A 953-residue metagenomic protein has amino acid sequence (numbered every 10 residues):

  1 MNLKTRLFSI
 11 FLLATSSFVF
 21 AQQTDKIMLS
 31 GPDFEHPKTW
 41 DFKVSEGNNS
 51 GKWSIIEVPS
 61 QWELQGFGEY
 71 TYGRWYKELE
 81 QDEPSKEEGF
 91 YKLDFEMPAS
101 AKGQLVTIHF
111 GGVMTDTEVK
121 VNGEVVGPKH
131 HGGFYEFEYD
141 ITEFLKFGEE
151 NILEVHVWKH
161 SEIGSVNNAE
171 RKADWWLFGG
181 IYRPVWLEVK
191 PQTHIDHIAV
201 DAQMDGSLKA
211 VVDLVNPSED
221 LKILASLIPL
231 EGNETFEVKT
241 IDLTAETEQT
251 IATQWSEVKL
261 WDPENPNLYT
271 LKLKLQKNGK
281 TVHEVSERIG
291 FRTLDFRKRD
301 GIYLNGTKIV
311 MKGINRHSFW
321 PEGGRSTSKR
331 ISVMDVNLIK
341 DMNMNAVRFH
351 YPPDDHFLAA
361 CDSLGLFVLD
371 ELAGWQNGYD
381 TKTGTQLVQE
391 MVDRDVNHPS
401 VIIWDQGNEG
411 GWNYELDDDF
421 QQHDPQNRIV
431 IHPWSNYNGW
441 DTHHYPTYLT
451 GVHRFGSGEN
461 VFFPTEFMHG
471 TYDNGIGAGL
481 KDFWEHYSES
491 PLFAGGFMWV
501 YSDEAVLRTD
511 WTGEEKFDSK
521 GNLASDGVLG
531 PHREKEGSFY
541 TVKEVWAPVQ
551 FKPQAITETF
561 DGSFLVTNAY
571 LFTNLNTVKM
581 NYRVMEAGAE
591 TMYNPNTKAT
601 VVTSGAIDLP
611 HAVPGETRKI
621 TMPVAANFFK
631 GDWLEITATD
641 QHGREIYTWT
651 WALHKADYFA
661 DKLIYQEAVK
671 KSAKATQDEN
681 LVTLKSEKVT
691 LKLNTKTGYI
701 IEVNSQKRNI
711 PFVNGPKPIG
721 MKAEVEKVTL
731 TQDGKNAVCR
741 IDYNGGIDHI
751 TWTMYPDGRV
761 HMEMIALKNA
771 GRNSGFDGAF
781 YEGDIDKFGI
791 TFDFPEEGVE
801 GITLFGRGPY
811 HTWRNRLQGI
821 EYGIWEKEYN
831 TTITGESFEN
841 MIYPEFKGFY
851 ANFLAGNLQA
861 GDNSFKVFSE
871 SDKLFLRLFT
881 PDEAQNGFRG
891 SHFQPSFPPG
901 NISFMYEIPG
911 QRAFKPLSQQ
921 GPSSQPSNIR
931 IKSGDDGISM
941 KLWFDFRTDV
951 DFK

Functional and structural regions predicted by a protein language model:
Q22-K77, E96, H156-S165, L230-N233 (+4 more regions): Accessory carbohydrate-binding/adhesion or oligomerization-edge regions at the termini of glycan-active proteins
T24-K26, P32-F34, W40-G47, Q61 (+5 more regions): Accessory beta-strand-rich segments of carbohydrate-active enzymes
P32-G51, I56-E57, W62-Q65, K86 (+7 more regions): Substrate-binding clefts and catalytic carboxylate motifs of secreted carbohydrate-active enzymes
H36, Q61-L64, E69, G73-E78 (+9 more regions): An acidic-aromatic loop/edge-strand motif
G66-M97, A101-F110, M114-V121, G127-H130 (+8 more regions): Active-site-adjacent substrate/metal-binding segments within catalytic domains of carbohydrate-active enzymes
G112, K159, D262, A626-F629 (+1 more regions): Beta-strand/loop-rich accessory regions of lumenal/periplasmic or secreted enzymes, predominantly carbohydrate-active
V121, S207-D242, Q249-I251, D561-D608 (+2 more regions): Beta-strand-rich binding/interaction modules
R330, V336-I339, N345-G537, T541 (+1 more regions): Substrate-binding/catalytic cleft of secreted carbohydrate-active enzymes, primarily glycoside hydrolases
